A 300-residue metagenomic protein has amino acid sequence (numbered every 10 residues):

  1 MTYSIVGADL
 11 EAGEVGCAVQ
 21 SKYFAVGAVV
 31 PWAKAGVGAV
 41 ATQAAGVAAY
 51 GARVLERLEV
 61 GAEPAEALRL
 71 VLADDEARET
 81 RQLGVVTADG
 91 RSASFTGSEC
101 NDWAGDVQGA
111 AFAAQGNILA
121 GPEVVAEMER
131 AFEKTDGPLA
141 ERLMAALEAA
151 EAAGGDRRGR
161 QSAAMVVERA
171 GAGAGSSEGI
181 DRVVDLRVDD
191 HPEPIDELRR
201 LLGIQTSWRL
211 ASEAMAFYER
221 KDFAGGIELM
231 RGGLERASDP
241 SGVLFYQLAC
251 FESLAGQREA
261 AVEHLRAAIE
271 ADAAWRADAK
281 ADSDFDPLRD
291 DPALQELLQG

Functional and structural regions predicted by a protein language model:
M1-R209, R220: N-terminal nucleophile
W208, G242-V243, A277-D278: Start-of-helix register in tetratricopeptide repeats
A277-G300: Terminal, low-structured helical/coil segments at or just beyond the last alpha-helical repeat
